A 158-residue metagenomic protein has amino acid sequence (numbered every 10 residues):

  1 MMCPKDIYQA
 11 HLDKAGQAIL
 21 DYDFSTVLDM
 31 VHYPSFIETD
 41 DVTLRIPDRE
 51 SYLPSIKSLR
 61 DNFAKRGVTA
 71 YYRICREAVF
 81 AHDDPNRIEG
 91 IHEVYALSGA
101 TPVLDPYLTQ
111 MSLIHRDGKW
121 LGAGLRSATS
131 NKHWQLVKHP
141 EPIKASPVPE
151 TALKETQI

Functional and structural regions predicted by a protein language model:
M1-M30: Short, low-complexity N-terminal intrinsically disordered segments enriched in polar/charged residues
P4, E50-P102, L153-I158: Surface-exposed, charged secondary-structure patches
A15, V27-L28, S35, Y52 (+2 more regions): Hydrophobic pocket/interface hotspot
V31, V94-A96, R126-A128: Short beta-strand segments enriched in hydrophobic/aromatic residues within well-folded beta-rich domains
F36-D48, K65: A short gly/proline-enriched turn/hairpin at secondary-structure junctions
E38, A81-D83, H115: Generic beta-strand structural signal
A78, Q110-S112: Short, surface-exposed charged micro-motifs
D105-Y107, H115-I158: Low-complexity, intrinsically disordered terminal/linker segments enriched in charged and Gly/Pro repeats
